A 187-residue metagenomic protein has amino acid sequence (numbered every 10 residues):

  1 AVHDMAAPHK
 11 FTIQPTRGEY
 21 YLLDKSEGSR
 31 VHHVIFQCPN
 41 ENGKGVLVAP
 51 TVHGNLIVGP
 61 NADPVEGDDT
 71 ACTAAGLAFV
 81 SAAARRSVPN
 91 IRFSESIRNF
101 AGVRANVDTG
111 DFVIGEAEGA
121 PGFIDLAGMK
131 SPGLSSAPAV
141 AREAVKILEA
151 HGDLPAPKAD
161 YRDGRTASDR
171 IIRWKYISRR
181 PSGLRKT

Functional and structural regions predicted by a protein language model:
A1-V31, I35-E41, G67-A71, A75-A78: Predominantly flavin-linked oxidoreductase catalytic cores and closely associated redox partners
L22, I57, D125: Conserved beta-strand segments that form the floor/walls of ligand-binding pockets within enzyme and binding domains
S26, T51, G59-N61, A117: Generic beta-structure capping elements
N40-G45, A49-H53, D68-T187: C-terminal catalytic lobe of FAD-dependent flavoproteins
P60-D68: Amphipathic alpha-helix from the class-I
